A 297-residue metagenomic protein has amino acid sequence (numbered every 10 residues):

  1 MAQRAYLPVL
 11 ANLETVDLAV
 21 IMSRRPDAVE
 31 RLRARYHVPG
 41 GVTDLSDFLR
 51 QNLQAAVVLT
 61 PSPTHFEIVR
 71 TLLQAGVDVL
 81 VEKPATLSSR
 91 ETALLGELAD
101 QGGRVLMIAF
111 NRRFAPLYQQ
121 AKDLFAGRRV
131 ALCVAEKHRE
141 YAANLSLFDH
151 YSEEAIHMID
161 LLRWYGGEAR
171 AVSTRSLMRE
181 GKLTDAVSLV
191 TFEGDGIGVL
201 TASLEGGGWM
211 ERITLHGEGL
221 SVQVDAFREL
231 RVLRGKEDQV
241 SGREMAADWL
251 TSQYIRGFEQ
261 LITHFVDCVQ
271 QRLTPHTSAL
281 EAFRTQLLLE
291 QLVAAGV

Functional and structural regions predicted by a protein language model:
M1-Y36, V266: N-terminal Rossmann-like dinucleotide-binding module
A11, D47, A55-V58, R104 (+1 more regions): C-terminal helix-rich "cap/oligomerization" subdomain common to oxidoreductases
R24, W249-T263, T277: Active-site loop of classical SDR/Rossmann-like NAD(P)-dependent oxidoreductases, centered on the catalytic Tyr-X3-Lys
D27, Y36-G96: Beta-loop-alpha module in the N-terminal Rossmann-like domain of NAD(P)-dependent dehydrogenases, especially those
P63, T86-L145: A contiguous active-site-proximal alpha/beta segment in oxidoreductase catalytic domains
V81-E82, L106-I108, V224: Hydrophobic residues in well-ordered beta-strands that form the structural core
A109-P116, E140-A171, L261, E281-A282: Mid-domain beta-loop-alpha active-site segment that forms a flexible, acidic cofactor/metal-binding surface
E153-E229, E259-R272: Contiguous beta-strand/loop segments that form the cofactor/metal-binding neighborhood of enzyme cores
